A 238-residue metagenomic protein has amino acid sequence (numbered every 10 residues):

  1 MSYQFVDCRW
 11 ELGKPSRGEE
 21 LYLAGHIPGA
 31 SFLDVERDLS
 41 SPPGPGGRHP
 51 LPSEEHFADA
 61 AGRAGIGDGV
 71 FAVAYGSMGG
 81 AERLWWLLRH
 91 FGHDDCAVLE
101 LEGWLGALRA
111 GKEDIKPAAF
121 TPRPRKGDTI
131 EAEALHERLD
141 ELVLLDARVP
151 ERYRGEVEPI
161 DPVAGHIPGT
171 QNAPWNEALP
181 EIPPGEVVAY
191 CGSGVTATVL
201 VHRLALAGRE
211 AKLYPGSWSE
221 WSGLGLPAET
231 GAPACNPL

Functional and structural regions predicted by a protein language model:
M1-L238: Cytosolic catalytic domains that perform sulfur/thiol-centered chemistry
